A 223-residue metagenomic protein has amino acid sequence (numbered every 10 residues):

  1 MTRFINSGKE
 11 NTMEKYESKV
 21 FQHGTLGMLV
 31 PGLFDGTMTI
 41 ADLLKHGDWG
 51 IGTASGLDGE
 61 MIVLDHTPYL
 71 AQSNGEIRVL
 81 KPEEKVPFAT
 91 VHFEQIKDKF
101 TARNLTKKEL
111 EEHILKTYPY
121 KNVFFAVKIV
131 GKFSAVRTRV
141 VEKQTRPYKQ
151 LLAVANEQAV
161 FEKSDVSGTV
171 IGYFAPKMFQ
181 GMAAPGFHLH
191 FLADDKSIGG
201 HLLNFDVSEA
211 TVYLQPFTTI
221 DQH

Functional and structural regions predicted by a protein language model:
F4-T39: Short, extreme N-terminal leader segments that mark the start of a protein/domain
T25-P87: N-terminal low-complexity or amphipathic/hydrophobic leaders
D48-I51, D58-G59, I114-T117, Q158-V160 (+3 more regions): A generic local secondary-structure boundary/capping motif
A71-Q72, R137-T138, G181, G199-H201: Short helix/loop capping segments that flank catalytic or ligand/cofactor-binding pockets
A71-T117: A glycine-rich, hydrophobic loop/mini-helix early in the fold
E109-Y173, Q180-M182: Long, positively charged binding patches that form subdomain-scale interaction surfaces for polyanionic ligands
A184-L192: Histidine-centered divalent-metal-coordination microenvironment in nucleic-acid enzymes
A193-H223: A hydrophobic, small-residue-rich beta->alpha segment in the mid-to-C-terminal subdomain of diverse proteins
